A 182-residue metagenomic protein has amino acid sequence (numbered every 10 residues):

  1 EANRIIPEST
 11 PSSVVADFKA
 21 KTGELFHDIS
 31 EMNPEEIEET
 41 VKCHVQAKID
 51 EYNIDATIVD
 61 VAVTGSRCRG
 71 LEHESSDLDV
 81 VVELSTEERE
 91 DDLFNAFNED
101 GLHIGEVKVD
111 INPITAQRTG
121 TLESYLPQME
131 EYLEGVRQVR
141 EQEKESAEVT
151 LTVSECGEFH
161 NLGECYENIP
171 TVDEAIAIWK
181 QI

Functional and structural regions predicted by a protein language model:
A2-I6: Repeat-associated, polar segments at repeat-unit boundaries in modular proteins
E8-S76, E83-Y166, T171-D173, W179: Catalytic core of pol beta-like nucleotidyltransferases
